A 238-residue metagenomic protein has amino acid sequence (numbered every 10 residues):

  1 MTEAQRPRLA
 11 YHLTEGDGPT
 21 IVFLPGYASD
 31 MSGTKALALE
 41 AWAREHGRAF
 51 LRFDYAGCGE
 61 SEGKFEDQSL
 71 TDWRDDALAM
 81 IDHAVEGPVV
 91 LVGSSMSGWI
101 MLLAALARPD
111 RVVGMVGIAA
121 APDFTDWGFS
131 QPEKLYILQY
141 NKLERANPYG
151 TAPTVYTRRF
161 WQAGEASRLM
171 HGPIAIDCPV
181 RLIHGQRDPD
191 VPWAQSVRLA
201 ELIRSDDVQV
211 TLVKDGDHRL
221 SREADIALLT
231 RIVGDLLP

Functional and structural regions predicted by a protein language model:
A4-T14: A short loop-to-beta-strand scaffold at the N-terminal edge of the catalytic core in hydrolase folds
G18-G26: Short beta-strand element of the alpha/beta-hydrolase
Y27-E40, A194: The serine-hydrolase catalytic nucleophile loop
E40-E62: Conserved alpha/beta-hydrolase
D67-A84: Alpha/beta-hydrolase active-site loop
L91-G93, I118: Short beta-strand immediately N-terminal to the catalytic nucleophile in serine-hydrolase-like folds
G93-M101: Gly/Ala-rich beta-loop-alpha elbow adjacent to hydrolase catalytic centers
R111-V213, D217-L237: The alpha/beta-hydrolase serine catalytic core
